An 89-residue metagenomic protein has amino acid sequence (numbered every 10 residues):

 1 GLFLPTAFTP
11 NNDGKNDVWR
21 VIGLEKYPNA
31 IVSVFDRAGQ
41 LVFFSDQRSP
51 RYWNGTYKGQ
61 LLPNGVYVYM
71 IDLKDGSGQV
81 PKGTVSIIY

Functional and structural regions predicted by a protein language model:
G1-Y89: Short loop/turn motifs at secondary-structure boundaries
